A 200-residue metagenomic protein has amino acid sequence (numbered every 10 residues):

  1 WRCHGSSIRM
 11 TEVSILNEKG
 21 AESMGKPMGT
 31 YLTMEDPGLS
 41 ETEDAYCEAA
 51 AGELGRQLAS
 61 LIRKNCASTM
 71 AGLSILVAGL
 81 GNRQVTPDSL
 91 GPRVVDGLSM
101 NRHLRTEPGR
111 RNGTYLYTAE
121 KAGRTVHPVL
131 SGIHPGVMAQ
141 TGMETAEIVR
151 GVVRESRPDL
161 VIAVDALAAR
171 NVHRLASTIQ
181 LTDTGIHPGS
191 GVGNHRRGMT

Functional and structural regions predicted by a protein language model:
W1-M28: N-terminal amphipathic/basic leader segments beginning at the initiator methionine
K19-K64: An N-terminal, well-structured beta->alpha segment
G29, A45, A49, E53 (+5 more regions): Conserved active-site and cofactor/substrate-binding residues in soluble primary-metabolism enzymes
T33-P37, S74-V85, G132-G136: Short glycine-rich or small-residue beta-strand-to-loop segments that form or flank ligand, phosphate, metal/Fe-S
E48-G113: N-terminal active-site beta-alpha-beta segment that forms phosphate/nucleotide-binding and substrate-recognition loops
Y115-V153: A structural-propensity feature for long, helix-poor, extended segments
I133-H134, E147, A163-T200: A structural signal for small-residue-enriched, beta-sheet-centric alpha/beta enzyme cores and oligomeric scaffold folds
V153, P158-D159: Proline-aspartate-enriched helix->loop->beta-strand connector
